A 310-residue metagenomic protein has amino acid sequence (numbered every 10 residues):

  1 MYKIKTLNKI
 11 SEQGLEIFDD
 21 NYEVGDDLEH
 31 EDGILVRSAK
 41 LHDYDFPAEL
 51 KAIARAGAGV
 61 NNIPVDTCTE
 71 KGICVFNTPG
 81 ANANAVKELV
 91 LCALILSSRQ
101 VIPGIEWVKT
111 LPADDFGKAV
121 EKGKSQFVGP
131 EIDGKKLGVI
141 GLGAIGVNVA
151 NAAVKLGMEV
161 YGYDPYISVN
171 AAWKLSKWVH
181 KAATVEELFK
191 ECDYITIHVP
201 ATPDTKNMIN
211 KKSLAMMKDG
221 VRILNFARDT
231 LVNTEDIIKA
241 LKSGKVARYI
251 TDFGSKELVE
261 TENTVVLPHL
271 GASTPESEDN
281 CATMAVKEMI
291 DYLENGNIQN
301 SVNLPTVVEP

Functional and structural regions predicted by a protein language model:
M1-T78, K190, N210-K212, M216 (+1 more regions): An N-terminal-biased, well-structured beta-alpha scaffold segment characteristic of Rossmann-like dinucleotide-binding
K5, Y161, T230: Conserved beta-strand positions in the Rossmann-like core of class I SAM-dependent methyltransferases
H42-Y44, P165-E257, S273: Rossmann-like adenosine-cofactor binding region
P79-K136, N297-S301: Phosphate-binding beta-alpha-beta segment of Rossmann-like dinucleotide-binding domains, i.e., the NAD(P)
G138-G141: Conserved N-terminal Rossmann-fold NAD(P)-binding element of oxidoreductases
I145: Hydrophobic/small residue at the entry helix of a nucleotide-binding pocket
E257-T274: Short FAD-binding loop at a beta-strand-to-alpha-helix junction that anchors the flavin cofactor in diverse
G271-S273, S277-P310: NAD(P)-dependent dehydrogenase/reductase Rossmann-like domain
